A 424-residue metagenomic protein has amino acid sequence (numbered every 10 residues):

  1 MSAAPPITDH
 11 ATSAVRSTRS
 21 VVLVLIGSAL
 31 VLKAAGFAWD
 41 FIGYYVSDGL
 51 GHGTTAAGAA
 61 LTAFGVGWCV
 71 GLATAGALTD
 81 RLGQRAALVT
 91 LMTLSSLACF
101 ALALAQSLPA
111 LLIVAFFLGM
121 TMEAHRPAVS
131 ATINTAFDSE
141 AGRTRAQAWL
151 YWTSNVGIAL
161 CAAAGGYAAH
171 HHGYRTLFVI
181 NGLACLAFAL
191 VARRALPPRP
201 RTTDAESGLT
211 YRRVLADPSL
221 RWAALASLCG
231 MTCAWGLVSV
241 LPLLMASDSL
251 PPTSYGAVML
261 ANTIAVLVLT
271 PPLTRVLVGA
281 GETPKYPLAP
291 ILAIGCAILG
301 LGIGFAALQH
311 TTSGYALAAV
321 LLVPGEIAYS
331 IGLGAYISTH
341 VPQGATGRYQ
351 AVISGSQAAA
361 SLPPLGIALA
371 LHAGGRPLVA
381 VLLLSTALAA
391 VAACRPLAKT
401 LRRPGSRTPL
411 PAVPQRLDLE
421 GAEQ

Functional and structural regions predicted by a protein language model:
S2-R19, L196-A226, A412-G421: Juxtamembrane intracellular "pre-TM" segments in multi-pass secondary transporters
V15-G65, R221-M259: Helix-loop boundary and gating motifs at the non-cytosolic
C69-Q106: Conserved MFS/SLC helix-loop-helix module at the cytosolic interface between two early adjacent transmembrane helices
G71-G83, A169, V268-Y286: Helix-to-loop junctions at the C-terminal end of transmembrane segments in multipass secondary transporters
A86-F100, G182, L288-G304: Structural signature of the two symmetry-related core transmembrane helices
F116-S154: Cytoplasmic helix-loop-helix junction between adjacent transmembrane helices in 12-TM secondary transporters
K285-S330: C-terminal transmembrane helical hairpin of 12-TM major facilitator-type secondary transporters
G344-G374: A late C-terminal transmembrane helix in Major Facilitator Superfamily
